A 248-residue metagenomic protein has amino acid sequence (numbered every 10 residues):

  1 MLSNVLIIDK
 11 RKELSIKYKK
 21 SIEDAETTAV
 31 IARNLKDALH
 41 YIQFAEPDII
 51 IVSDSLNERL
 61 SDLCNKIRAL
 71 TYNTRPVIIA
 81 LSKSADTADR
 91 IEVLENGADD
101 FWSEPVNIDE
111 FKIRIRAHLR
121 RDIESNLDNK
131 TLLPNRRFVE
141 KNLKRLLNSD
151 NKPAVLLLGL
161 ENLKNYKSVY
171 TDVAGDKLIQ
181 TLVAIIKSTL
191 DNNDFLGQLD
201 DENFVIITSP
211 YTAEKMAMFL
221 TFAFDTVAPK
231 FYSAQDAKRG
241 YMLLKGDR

Functional and structural regions predicted by a protein language model:
R11-K36: Two-component/phosphorelay signaling modules centered on CheY-like receiver
L35, D48-I67, D89: Conserved phosphotransfer microenvironments
D62, K83-D100: Alpha4 helix (beta4-alpha4-beta5 surface) of REC/receiver domains from two-component response regulators
T74-A85: A short, hydrophobic beta-strand element within the central beta-sheet of small alpha/beta folds
R90, A117-F138, L157, N162-N165: Amphipathic HAMP/coiled-coil signal-transducing linker helices that couple sensory inputs to cytosolic output domains
V106-I115: C-terminal output helix
R136-A154, L163-K187, G197-D201, Y211-M218: Conserved long alpha-helical elements within nucleotide-processing catalytic cores of c-di-GMP signaling and class III
V183-E214, T226-A234, G240-M242: Conserved helix-loop-beta segment at the catalytic/binding core of cyclic-nucleotide signaling proteins
